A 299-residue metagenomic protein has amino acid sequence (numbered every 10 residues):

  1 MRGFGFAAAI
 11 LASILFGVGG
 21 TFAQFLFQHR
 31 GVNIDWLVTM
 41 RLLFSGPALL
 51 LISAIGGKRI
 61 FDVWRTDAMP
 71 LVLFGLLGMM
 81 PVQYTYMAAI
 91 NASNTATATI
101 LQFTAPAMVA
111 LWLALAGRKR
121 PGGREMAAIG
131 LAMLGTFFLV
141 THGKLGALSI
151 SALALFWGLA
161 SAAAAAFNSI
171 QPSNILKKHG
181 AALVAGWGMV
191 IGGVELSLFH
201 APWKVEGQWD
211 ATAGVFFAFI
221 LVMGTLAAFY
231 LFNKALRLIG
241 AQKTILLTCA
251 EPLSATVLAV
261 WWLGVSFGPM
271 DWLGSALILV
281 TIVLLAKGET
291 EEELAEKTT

Functional and structural regions predicted by a protein language model:
M1-T39, A147-N174, V194, E296-T299: Glycine-/small-residue-enriched transmembrane alpha-helix faces in small-molecule transporters and effluxers
A9-I10, R65-L73, P121-M133, A154-L155 (+2 more regions): Cytoplasmic-side transmembrane-helix entry/capping segments in multi-pass membrane proteins
S13, M40, M79, Q83 (+3 more regions): Helix-helix packing/entry segments at the starts of transmembrane helices
L26, L37, R41, A89 (+9 more regions): Hydrophobic/aromatic residues within transmembrane alpha-helices of multi-pass small-molecule transporters
R30-P81, M108-W112, L131, A163-N168 (+3 more regions): Transmembrane alpha-helices of multi-pass small-molecule transport proteins
G31-P47, M87-A105, S151-A163, T212-V222 (+1 more regions): Structural signature of hydrophobic alpha-helical transmembrane segments
L49, W112, P121-G143, L196 (+3 more regions): Hydrophobic transmembrane alpha-helices of multi-pass small-molecule transport proteins
A54-T97, F138, L221-I239: Specific transmembrane alpha-helical segments of multi-pass solute transporters/efflux pumps, especially DMT/EamA
